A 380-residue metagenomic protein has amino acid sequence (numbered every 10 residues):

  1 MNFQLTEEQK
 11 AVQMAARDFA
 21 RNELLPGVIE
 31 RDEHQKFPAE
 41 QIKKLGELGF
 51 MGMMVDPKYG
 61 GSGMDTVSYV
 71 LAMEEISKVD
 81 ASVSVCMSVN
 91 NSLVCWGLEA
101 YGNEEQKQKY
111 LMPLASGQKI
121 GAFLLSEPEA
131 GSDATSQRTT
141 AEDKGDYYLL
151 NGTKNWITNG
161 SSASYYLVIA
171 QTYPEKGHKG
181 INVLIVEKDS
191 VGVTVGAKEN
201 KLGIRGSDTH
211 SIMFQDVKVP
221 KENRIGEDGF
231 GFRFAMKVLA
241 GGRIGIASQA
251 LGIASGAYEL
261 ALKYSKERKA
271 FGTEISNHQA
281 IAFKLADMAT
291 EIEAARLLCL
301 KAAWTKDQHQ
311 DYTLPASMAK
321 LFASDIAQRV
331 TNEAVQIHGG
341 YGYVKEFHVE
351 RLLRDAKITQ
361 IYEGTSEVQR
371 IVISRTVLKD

Functional and structural regions predicted by a protein language model:
M1-V89, Y101-Q106, P113-Q118, G131-A134 (+4 more regions): Alpha-helical interface subdomain recognition
G49, M73-S77, A170, V186-V191 (+1 more regions): Short Ser/Thr-interspersed hydrophobic loop/turn segments at strand-loop and sheet-helix junctions that line or gate
A100-G102, E142, V168-T172, I185-E187 (+3 more regions): Short beta-strand-to-turn element immediately C-terminal to the catalytic PLP-Schiff-base lysine in fold type I
L114, E129-S132, W156-N159, Y173-E175 (+1 more regions): Short Gly/Pro-enriched turn/cap motifs at secondary-structure boundaries
G117-L125: A short, Trp-centered hydrophobic/proline-enriched beta-strand micro-motif
S136-R138, D189-P220: Flexible, small-/acidic-enriched active-site or ligand-binding loops
Y147, N151-V195: A short core secondary-structure module
Q215-R233: Long, acidic (Asp/Glu-rich), low-complexity accessory segments flanking structured domains
